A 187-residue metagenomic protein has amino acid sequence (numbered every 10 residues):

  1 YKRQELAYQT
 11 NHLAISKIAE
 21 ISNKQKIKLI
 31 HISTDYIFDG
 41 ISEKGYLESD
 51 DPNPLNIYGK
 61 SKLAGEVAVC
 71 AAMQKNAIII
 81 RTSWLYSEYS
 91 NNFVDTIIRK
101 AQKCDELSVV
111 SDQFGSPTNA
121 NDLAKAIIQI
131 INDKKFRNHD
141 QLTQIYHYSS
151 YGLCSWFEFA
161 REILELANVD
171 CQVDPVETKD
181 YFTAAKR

Functional and structural regions predicted by a protein language model:
K2-I30: NAD(P)-cofactor binding segment of oxidoreductase domains
E5, L13, D35-L55: Active-site "gating" loop of Rossmann-like NAD(P)-dependent oxidoreductase/epimerase domains
T10, N56, G115-T118, C154: Residue-level signal for the nucleotide or nucleotide-sugar donor/cofactor binding architecture
I21-Q25, A72-M73, A167: Helix C-cap/helix->beta junction micro-motif
L29-T34, D39, I80-T82: SDR active-site strand-loop-helix element
S61: Active-site helix of classical SDR
V67-S116, A120-Q129: NAD(P)-dependent short-chain dehydrogenase/reductase
A126, D133-A185: Mid/C-terminal beta-alpha module of Rossmann-like enzyme folds, strongest in SDR-family dehydrogenases/epimerases
